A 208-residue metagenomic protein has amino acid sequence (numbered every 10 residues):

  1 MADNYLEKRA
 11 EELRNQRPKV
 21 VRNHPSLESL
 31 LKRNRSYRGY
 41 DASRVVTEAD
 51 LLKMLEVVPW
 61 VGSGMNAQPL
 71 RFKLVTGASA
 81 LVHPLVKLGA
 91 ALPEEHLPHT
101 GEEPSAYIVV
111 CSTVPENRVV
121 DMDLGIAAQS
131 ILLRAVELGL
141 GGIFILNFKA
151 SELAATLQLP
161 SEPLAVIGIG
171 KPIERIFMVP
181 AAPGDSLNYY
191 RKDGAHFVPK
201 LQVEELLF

Functional and structural regions predicted by a protein language model:
M1-F208: Acidic, surface-exposed loops and disordered segments
